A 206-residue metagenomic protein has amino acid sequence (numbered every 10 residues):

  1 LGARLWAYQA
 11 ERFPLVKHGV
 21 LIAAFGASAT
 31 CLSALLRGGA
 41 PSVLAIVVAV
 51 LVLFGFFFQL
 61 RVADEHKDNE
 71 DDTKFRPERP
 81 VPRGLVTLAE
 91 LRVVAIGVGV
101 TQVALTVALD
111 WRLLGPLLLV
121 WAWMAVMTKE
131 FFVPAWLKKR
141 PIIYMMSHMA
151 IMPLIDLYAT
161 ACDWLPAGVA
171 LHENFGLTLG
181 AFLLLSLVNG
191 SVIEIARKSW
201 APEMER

Functional and structural regions predicted by a protein language model:
L1-R206: Multi-pass alpha-helical membrane architecture of UbiA-family and related isoprenoid/lipid prenyltransferases
